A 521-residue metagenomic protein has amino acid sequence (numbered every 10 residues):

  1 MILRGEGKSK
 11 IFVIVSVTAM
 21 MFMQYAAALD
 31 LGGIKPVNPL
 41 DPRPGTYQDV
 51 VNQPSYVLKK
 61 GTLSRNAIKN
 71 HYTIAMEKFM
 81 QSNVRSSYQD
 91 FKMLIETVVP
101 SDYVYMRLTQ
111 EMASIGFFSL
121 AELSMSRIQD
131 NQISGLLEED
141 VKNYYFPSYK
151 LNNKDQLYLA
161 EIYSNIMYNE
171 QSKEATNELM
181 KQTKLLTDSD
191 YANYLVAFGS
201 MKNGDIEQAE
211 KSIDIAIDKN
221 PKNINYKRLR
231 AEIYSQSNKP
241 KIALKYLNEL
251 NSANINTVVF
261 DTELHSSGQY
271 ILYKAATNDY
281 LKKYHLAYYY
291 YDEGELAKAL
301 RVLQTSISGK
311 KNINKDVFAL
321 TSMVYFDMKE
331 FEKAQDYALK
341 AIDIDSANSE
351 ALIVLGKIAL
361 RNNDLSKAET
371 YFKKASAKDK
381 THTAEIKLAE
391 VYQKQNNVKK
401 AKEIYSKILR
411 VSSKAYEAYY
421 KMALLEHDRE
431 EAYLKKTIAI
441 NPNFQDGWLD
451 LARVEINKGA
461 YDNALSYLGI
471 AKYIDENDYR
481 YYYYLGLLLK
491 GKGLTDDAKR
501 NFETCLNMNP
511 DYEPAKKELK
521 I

Functional and structural regions predicted by a protein language model:
Y25-Y103, S114-S119, L123-S126, Q132-V141 (+2 more regions): N-terminal leader/linker segments that initiate helical-solenoid repeat arrays
L63, T97, N131, L185-L186 (+9 more regions): Structural marker of alpha-solenoid helical repeat scaffolds
A67, S101, G135, S189 (+10 more regions): Residue-level recognition of tetratricopeptide repeat
N70, V104, E138, Y158 (+11 more regions): TPR alpha-solenoid repeat register
M76, Q110, E161-Y163, F198 (+9 more regions): Residue-level recognition of tetratricopeptide repeat
M80, S114, Y168, K202 (+10 more regions): Register position in tetratricopeptide repeats
